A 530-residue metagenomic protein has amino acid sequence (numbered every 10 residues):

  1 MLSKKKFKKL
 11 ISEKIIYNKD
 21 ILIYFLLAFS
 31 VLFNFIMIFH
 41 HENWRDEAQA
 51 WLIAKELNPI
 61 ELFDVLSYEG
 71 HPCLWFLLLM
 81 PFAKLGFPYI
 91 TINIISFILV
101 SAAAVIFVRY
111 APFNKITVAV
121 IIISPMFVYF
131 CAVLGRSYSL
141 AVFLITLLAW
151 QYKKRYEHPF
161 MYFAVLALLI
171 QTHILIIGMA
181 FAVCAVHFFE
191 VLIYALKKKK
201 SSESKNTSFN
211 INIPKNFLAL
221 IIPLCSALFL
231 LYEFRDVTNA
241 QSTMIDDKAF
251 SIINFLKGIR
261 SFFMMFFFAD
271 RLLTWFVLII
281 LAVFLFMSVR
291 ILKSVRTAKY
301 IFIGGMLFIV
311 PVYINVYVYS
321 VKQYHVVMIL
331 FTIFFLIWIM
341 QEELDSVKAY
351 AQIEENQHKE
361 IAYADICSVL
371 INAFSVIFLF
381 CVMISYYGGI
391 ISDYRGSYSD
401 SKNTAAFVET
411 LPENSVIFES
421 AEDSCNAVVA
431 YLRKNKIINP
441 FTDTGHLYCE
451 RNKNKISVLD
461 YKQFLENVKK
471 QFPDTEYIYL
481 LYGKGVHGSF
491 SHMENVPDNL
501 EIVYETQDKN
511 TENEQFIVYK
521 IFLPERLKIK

Functional and structural regions predicted by a protein language model:
N18-R45, L220-D236, V310-I314, M383: Transmembrane signal-anchor helices characteristic of membrane glycosylation enzymes that use polyprenol
I23-Y24, D345-Y387: Signature aromatic-anchored transmembrane alpha helix within multi-pass, membrane-resident enzymes that catalyze glycan
Y24, A28, I94-I116, F286-R290: Transmembrane-helix motifs of polytopic, lipid-linked glycan transferases
L32, E61-L62, F127-C131, T146-L147 (+1 more regions): Membrane-interface alpha helices of multi-pass inner-membrane proteins
W51-I53, N58-I94, I98, N426: Short hydrophobic/aromatic helix or loop-helix immediately within or flanking a transmembrane segment in polytopic
V133-S139: Short acidic/glycine- and proline-prone juxtamembrane loop motifs at membrane-interface regions of multi-pass membrane
F380-F441, R526: Membrane-embedded, lumen/periplasm-facing catalytic core of multi-pass transferases that use lipid-linked donors
S420, R433-K530: Luminal/periplasmic acceptor-recognition loop/helix of membrane-associated glycosyltransferases
